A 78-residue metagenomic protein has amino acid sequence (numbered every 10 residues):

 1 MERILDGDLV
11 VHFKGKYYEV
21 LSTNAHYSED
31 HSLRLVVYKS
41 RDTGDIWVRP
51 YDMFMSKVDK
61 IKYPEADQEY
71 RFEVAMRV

Functional and structural regions predicted by a protein language model:
M1-V78: Mixed-charge, low-complexity intrinsically disordered regions
